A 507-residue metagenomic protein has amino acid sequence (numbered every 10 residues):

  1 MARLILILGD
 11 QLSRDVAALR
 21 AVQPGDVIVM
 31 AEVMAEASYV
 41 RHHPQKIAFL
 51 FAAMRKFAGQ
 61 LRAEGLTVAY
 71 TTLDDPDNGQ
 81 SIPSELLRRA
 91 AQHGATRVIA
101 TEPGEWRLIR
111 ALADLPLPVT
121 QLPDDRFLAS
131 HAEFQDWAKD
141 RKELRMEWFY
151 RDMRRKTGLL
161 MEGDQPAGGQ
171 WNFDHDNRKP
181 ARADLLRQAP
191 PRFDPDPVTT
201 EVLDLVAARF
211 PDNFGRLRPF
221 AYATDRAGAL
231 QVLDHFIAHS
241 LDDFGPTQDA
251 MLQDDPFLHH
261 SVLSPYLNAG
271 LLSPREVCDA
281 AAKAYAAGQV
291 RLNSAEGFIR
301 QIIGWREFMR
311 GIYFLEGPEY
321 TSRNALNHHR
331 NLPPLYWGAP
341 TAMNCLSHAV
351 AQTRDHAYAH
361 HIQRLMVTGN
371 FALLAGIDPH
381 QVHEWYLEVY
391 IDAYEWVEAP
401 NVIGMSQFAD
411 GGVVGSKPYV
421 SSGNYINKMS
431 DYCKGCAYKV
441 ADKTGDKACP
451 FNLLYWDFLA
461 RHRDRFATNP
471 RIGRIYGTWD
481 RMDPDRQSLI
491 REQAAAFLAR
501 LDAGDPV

Functional and structural regions predicted by a protein language model:
M1-L73: N-terminal beta-strand-loop-alpha-helix module at the start of alpha/beta ligand-binding or catalytic domains
L6-D10, A31-E32, T71-L73, A100-P103 (+4 more regions): Short His-Asn-centered micro-motif
L8, F220, Q231, Q248-A250 (+1 more regions): C-terminal catalytic domain of photolyase/cryptochrome flavoproteins, centering on the FAD-binding pocket
D15-A18, V40-H42, Q80-P83, L108-A113 (+2 more regions): A short acidic (Asp/Glu
V40, Q80, L87-A90, L122-D124 (+1 more regions): Sequence termini and other peripheral, non-core segments
H42-R89, R97, E102-G104, R110 (+1 more regions): N-terminal Rossmann-like or analogous alpha/beta NTP/dinucleotide-binding catalytic cores that position adenine
S81-Y222, I403: Beta-rich, aromatic/charged-enriched effector core domains that present basic-aromatic interfaces for binding
Q165-N293: A charged, amphipathic alpha-helical module
